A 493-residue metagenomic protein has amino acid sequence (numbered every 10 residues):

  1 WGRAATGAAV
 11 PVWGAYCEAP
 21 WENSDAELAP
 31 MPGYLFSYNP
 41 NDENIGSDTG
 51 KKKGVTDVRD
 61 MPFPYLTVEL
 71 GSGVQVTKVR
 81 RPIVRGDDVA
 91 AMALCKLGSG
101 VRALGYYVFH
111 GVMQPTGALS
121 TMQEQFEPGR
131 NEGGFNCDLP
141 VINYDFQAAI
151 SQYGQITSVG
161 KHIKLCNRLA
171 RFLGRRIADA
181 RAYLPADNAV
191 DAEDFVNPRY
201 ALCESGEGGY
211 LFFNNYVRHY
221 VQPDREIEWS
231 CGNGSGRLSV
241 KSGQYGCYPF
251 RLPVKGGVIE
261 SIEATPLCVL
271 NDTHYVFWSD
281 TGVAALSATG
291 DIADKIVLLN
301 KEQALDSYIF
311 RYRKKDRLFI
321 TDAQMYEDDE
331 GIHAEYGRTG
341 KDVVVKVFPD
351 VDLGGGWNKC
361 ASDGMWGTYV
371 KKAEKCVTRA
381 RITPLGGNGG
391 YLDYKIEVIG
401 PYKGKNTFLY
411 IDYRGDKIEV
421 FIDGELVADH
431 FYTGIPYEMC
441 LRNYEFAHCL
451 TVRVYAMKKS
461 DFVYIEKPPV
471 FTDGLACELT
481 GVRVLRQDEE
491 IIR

Functional and structural regions predicted by a protein language model:
W1-L97: Substrate-binding/catalytic cleft of secreted carbohydrate-active enzymes, primarily glycoside hydrolases
R59-K78, D88-G356, A361-M365, K375-A380 (+2 more regions): Carbohydrate-binding surfaces of carbohydrate-active enzymes
L392-Y394, I435-M439: Short strand-edge motifs at loop-to-beta-strand transitions and within beta-strands of extracellular beta-rich domains
G400-I422, H430: Aromatic-lined ligand-binding clefts that engage carbohydrates, nucleic acids, or primary amines
A428-P436: A short acidic/small-residue loop/turn micro-motif
N443-A447: Surface-exposed, short loops/turns at beta-strand junctions within beta-sandwich domains
V452-S460: Short beta-strand-plus-loop segments that form exposed binding edges in beta-rich domains
S460-R493: Exposed low-complexity, polar/acidic, P/S/T/G-rich flexible segments that act as propeptides, protease-susceptible
